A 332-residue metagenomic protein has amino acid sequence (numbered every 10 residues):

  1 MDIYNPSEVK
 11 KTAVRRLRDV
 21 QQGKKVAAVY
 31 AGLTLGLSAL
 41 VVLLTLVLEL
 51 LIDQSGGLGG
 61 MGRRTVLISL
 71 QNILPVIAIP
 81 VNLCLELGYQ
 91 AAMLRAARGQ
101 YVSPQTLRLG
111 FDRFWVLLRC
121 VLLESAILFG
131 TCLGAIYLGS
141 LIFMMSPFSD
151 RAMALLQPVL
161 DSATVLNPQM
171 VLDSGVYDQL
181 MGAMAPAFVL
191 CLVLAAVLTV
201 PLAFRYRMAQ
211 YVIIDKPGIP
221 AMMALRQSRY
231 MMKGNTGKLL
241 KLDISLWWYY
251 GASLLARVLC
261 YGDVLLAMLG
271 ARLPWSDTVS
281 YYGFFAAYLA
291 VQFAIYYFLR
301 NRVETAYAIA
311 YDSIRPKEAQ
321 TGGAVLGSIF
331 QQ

Functional and structural regions predicted by a protein language model:
M1-Q332: Hydrophobic alpha-helical membrane segments
